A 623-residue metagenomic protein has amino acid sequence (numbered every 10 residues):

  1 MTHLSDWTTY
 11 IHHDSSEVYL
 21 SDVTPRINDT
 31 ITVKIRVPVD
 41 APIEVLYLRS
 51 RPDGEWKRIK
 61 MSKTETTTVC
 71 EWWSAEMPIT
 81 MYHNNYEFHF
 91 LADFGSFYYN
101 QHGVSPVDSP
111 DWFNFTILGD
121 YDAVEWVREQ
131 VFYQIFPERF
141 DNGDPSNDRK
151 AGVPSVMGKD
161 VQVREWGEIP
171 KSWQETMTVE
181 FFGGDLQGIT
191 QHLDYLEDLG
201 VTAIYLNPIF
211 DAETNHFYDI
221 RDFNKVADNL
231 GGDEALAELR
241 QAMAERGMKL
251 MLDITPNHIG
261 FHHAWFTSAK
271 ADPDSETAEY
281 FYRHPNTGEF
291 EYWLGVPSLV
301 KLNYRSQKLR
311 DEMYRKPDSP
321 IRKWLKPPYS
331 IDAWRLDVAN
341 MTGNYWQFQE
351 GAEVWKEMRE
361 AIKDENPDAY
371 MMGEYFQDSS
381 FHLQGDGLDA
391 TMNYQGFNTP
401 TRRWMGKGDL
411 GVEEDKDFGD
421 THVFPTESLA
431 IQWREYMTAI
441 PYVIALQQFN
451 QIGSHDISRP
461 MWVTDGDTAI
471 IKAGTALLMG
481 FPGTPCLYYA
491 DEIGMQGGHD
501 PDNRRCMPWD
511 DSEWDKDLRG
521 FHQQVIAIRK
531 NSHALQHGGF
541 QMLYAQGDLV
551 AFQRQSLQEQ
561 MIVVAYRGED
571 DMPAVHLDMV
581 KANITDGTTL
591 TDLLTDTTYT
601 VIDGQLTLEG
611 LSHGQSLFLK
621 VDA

Functional and structural regions predicted by a protein language model:
M1-Y133, T202: Glycan-association/targeting regions that enable binding to alpha-glucans and other polysaccharides
L20-D22, T32, L543-N583: Carbohydrate-binding surface patches
I35, I135, L196, L206 (+10 more regions): Conserved, mostly hydrophobic/aromatic
V39, V601-A623: C-terminal beta-strand-rich structural cap/linker in extracellular carbohydrate-active enzymes
P42-P52, Y86, D571-T595: Beta-strand-rich binding/interaction modules
L46, A237-K249, H258-E279, N286 (+8 more regions): Active-site-proximal helices and loops of the catalytic beta/alpha 8
F136-T202, I209-P328, M358-D364, S380-F381 (+1 more regions): Substrate-binding/active-site clefts of carbohydrate-active enzymes
E138, Q384-D386, L446, N450-T468 (+1 more regions): Aromatic/acidic polysaccharide-binding cleft in carbohydrate-active enzymes
